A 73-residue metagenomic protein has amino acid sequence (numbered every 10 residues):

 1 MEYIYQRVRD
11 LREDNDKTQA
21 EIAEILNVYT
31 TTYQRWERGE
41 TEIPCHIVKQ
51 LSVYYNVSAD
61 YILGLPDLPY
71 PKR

Functional and structural regions predicted by a protein language model:
M1-Q6, Y70-R73: A detector for short, charged/polar N-terminal pre-domain segments
Q6-I25, Q50: Short basic helix-loop element that most often maps to the first helix and adjoining turn of HTH DNA-binding modules
V8, I22-A23, Y33-W36, I62: Conserved hydrophobic/aromatic packing and binding residues within compact polymer-binding modules
N15, T30-T31, H46: A composition/secondary-structure signal for short, hydrophobic, low-basic-content segments with alpha-helix propensity
N27-E42: Recognition helix of helix-turn-helix/homeodomain-like DNA-binding domains that insert into the DNA major groove
H46-Y61: DNA major-groove recognition helix of helix-turn-helix/homeodomain DNA-binding modules
V53, L63-R73: Short, charged recognition helix plus adjacent turn of helix-turn-helix-like nucleic-acid-binding domains
